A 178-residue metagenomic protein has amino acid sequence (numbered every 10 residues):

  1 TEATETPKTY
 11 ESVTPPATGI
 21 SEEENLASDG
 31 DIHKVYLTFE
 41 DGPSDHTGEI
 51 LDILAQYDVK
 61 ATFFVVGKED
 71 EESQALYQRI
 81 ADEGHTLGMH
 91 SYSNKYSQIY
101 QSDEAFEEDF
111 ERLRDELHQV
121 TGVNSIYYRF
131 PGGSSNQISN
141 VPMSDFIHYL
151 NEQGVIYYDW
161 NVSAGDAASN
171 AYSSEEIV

Functional and structural regions predicted by a protein language model:
T1-T6, S12-T18: Ser/Thr-rich, Proline-interspersed low-complexity disordered segments
T9, Q56-Y57, S163-A164: Generic low-polarity alpha-helical segments
V13-F130: Active-site beta->alpha N-cap acidic-glycine motif
E71, N94-V178: Catalytic domains of cell-wall/extracellular-matrix polysaccharide-remodeling enzymes, centered on de-N-acetylation
